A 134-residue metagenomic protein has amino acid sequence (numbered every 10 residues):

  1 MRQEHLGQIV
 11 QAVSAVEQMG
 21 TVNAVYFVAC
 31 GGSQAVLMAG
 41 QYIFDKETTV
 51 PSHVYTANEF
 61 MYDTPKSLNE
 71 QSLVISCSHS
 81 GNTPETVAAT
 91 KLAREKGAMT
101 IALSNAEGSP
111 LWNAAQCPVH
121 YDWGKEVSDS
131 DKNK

Functional and structural regions predicted by a protein language model:
M1-N23: An N-terminal, well-structured beta->alpha segment
G20-K134: Glycine-rich phosphate-binding loops that contact phosphosugars or nucleotide phosphates
